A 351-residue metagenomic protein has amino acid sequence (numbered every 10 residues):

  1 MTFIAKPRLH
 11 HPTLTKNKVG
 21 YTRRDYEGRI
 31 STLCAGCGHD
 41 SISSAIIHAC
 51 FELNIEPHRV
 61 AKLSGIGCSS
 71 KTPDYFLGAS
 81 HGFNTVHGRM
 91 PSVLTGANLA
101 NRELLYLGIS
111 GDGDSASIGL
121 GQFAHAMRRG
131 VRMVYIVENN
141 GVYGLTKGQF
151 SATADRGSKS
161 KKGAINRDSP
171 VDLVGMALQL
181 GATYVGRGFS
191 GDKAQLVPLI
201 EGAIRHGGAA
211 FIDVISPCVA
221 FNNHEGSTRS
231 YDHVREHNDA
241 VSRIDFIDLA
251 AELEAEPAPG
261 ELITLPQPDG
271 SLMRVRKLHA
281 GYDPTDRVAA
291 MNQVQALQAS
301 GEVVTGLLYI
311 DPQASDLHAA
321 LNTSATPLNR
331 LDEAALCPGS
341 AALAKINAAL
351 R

Functional and structural regions predicted by a protein language model:
T2-V19, C218-R351: Flexible, low-complexity linker and terminal segments
R23-V86: Active-site diphosphate/adenylate-binding microenvironment
I66-C68, N140-V142, D192, I215-F221 (+1 more regions): Glycine-rich beta-alpha junction loops
I66-G144: Thiamine diphosphate
T72-F76, I118-Q122, R128, L145-F150 (+3 more regions): Short acidic, glycine/serine/threonine-rich loops at helix termini
E103, S151-A203: Conserved thiamine diphosphate
D114-S117, F189-V197, D283-T285: Active-site glycine- and acidic-residue-rich loops that bind and position anionic ligands or nucleotide-like cofactors
T183-H237: ATP/pyrophosphate-binding catalytic subdomain of soluble kinases
